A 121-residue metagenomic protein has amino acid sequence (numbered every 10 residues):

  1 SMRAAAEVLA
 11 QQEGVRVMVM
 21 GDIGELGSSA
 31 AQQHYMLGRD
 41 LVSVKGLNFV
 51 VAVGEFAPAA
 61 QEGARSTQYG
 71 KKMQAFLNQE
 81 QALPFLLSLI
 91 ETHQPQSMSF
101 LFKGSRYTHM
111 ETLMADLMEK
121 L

Functional and structural regions predicted by a protein language model:
S1-L121: ATP-dependent carboxylate-amine ligase
